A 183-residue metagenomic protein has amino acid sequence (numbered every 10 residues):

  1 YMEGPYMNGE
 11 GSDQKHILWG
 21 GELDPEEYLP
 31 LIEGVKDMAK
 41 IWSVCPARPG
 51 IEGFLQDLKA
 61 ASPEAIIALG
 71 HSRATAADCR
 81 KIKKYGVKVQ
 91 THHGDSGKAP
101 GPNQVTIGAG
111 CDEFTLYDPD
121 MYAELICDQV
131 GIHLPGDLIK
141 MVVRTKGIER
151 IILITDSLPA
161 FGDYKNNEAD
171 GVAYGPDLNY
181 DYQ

Functional and structural regions predicted by a protein language model:
Y1-M38: Divalent-metal coordination cores built from histidine and acidic residues
H16-I17, E26, H71, G131-I132 (+1 more regions): Proteins with a high burden of low-complexity, intrinsically disordered sequence enriched in S/T/G/P/A and R, requiring
W19, T91-S96, A173-L178: A polyampholytic, Gly/Pro-enriched intrinsically disordered region
E33-K165: Active-site core of metal-dependent hydrolases
S157-Y182: Mobile, glycine-enriched helix-loop/loop "lid" segments at the mouths of ligand-binding/catalytic clefts that gate
